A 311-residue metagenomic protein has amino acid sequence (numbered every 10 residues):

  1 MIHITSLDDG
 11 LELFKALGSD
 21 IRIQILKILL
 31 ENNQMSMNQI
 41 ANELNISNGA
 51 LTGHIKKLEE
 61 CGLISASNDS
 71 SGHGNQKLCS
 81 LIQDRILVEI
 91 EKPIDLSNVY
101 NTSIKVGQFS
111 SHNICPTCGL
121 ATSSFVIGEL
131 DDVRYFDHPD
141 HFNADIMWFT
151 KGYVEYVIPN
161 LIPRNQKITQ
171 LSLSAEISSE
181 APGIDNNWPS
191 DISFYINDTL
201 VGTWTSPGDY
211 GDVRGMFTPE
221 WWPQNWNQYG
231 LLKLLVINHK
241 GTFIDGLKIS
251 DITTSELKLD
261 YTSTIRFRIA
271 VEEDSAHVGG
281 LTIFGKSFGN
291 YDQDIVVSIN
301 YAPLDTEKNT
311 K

Functional and structural regions predicted by a protein language model:
I2, G10, F14, E31 (+2 more regions): Conserved segment of winged-helix/HTH DNA-binding domains
L13-A16, D20-I46, K77-L81: N-terminal helix-turn-helix DNA-binding core of bacterial DNA-binding proteins
N42, E59-E60: Alpha-helical residues within the helix-turn-helix
I86-Y153: N-terminal leader/pro-regions and domain N-caps
Y135-M147, T205-D260, H277: Extended, solvent-exposed segments with strong compositional bias
D145-Q166, I249-T254: Short beta-strands within extracellular/lumenal beta-sheet-rich domains
K167-N186: A short beta-strand element within beta-rich, extracytoplasmic domains of secreted/secretory-pathway proteins
I184-I196: Short coil-to-beta strand junction motifs in C2/discoidin
